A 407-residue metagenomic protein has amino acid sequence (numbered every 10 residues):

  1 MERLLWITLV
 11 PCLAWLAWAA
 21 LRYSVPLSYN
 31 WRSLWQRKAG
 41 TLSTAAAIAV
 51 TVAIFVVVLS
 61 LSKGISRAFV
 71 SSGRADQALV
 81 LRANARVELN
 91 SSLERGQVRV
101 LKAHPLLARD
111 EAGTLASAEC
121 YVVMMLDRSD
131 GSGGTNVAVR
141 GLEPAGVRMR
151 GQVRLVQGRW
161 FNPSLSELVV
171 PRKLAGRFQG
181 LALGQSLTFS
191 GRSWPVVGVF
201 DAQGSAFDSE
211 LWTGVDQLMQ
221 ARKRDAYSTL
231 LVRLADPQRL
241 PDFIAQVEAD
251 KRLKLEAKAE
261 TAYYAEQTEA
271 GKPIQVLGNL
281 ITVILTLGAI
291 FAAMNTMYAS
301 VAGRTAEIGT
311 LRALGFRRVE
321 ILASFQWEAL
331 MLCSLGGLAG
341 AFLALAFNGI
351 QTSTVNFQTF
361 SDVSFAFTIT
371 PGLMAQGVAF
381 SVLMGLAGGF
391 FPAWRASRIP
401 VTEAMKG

Functional and structural regions predicted by a protein language model:
M1-T8, L338-A379, F390, W394-I399 (+1 more regions): Short helix-loop junctions at transmembrane helix boundaries
L5-A53, A323: N-terminal Sec/SRP start-transfer signal
L21-V25, F69-S72, I308, F347-S361: Peri-membrane helix termini and adjoining interfacial loops of integral membrane proteins
K38-I65, E269-E307, L330-A339, M384-A387: Hydrophobic alpha-helical transmembrane segments of multi-pass inner-membrane transport and secretion
A49-A138, Q157-R159, S164, Q220 (+2 more regions): Hydrophobic, regular-secondary-structure patches
A108, D127-G134, Q179, L183-N279 (+1 more regions): Mechanotransmission and gating elements of multispan inner-membrane complexes involved in transport and envelope
T135-R177: Short beta-strand boundary microenvironments
Y298, G303-T352, Q376-G388, P392: Transmembrane alpha-helical interface segments in multi-pass membrane proteins
